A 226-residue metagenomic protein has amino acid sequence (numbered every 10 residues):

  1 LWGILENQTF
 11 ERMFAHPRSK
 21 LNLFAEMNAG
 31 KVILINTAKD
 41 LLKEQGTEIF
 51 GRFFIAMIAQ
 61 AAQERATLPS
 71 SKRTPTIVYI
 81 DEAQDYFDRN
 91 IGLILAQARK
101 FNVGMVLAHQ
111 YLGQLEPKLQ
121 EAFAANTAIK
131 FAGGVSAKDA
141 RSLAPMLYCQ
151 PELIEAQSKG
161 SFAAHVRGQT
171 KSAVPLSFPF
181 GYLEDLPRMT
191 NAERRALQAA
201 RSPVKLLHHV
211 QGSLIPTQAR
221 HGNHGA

Functional and structural regions predicted by a protein language model:
L1-V103, L119, A156, F162-S172 (+1 more regions): P-loop NTPase motor domains
W2, E11, F24, A124 (+5 more regions): Generic detector of well-ordered alpha-helical segments enriched in charged/polar residues, highlighting helical
W2-T9, M57-A66, N102, L119 (+7 more regions): Conserved NTP-handling cores and scaffolds of large molecular machines
A15-R18, I49-R52, A122-A124, M146-Q150 (+3 more regions): General N-terminal targeting signals
N22-L23, N36-A38, Y111, Q150-L153 (+1 more regions): Short, solvent-exposed coil/turn linker segments
V32, P151-A226: Conserved P-loop NTPase motor module
A66-T74, G113-K118, A140-M146, H165-K171 (+2 more regions): Low-complexity, flexible helical/coil segments
I94-P175: Conserved ATP-driven motor cores of ASCE-family P-loop NTPases powering translocation/secretion/packaging/pilus
